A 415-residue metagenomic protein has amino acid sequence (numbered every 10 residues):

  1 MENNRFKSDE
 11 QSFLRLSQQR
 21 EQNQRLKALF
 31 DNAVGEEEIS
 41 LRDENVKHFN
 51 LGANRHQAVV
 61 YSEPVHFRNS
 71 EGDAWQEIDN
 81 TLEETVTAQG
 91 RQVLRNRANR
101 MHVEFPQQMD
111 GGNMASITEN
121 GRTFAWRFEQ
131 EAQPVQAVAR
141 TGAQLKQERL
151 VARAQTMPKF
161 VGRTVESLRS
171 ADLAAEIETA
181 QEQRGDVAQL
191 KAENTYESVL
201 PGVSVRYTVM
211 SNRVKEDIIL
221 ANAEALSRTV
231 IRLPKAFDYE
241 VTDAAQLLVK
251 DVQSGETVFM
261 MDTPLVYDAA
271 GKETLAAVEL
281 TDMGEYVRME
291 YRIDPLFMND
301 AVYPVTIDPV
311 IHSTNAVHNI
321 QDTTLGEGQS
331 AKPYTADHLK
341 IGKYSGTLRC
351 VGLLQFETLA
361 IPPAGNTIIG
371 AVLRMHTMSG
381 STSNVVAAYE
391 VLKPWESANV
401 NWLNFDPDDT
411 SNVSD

Functional and structural regions predicted by a protein language model:
E2-T314, G346-T347: Residues that cap or anchor secondary-structure elements
A223-R228, L348-V351, I361-V372: Extended extracellular/luminal ectodomain segments enriched in beta-structured repeat modules
A225, P234-D238, L359-P362, M378-T382 (+1 more regions): Acidic glycine-/aspartate-rich tracts in secreted/extracellular proteins
T229-K235, F356, N366-G380: A short beta-strand element within beta-rich, extracytoplasmic domains of secreted/secretory-pathway proteins
A276, D282-R292, D337, L403-D415: Cysteine-clustered segments with highest specificity for TGF-beta superfamily mature ligands
P295-N299, E357-P362: Signal that preferentially marks extracellular ectodomain short beta-strand elements of beta-sandwich modules
T306-I361, E396, T410-N412: Flexible, small-residue-rich N-terminal segments that precede or flank a structured functional core
T377-D415: Beta-strand-rich interaction/scaffold domains
